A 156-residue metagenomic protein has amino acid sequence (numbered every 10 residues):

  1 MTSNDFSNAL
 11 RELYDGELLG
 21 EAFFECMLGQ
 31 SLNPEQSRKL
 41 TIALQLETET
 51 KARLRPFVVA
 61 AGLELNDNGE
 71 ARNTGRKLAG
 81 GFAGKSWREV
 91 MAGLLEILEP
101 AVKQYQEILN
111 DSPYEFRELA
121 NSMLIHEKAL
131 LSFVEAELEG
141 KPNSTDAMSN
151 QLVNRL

Functional and structural regions predicted by a protein language model:
M1-L156: Non-heme di-metal
